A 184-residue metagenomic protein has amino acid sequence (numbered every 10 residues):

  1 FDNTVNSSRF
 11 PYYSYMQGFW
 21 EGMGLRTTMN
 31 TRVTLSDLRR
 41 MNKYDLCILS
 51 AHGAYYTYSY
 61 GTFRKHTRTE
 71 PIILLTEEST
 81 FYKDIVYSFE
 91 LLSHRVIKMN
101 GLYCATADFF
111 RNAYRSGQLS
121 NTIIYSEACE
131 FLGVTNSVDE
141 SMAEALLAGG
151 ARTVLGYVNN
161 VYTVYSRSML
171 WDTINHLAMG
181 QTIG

Functional and structural regions predicted by a protein language model:
F1-S93: A domain-level signal for caspase-like cysteine endopeptidase catalytic cores and their zymogen-processing architecture
V5-Y12, R39, G101-F109, Y114-S116 (+2 more regions): Extracytoplasmic/periplasmic, Sec-exported soluble proteins
Q17, L35-L38, A107-S116, M142-L147 (+1 more regions): Short amphipathic alpha-helical segments and helix-helix/interface helices
M23-R26, N42-L46, Q118-I124, G149-T153: Loop/turn elements at helix/coil->beta-strand transitions in domains of secreted/extracellular proteins
Y44, L49, F81-G133: Mobile, glycine- and charge-enriched loop segments and immediately flanking short secondary-structure elements within
I123-G184: Active-site-proximal C-terminal subdomain of hydrolase catalytic domains
